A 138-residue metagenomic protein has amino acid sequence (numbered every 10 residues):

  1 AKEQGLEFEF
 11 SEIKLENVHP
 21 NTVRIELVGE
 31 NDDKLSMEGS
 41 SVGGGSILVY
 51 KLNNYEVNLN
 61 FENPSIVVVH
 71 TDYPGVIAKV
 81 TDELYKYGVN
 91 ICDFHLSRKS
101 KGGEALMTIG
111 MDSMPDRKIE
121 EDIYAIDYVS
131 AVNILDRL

Functional and structural regions predicted by a protein language model:
K2-E3, F8-N21, L27-L138: A conserved regulatory-domain signal marking ACT and ACT-like small-molecule sensing domains and adjacent regulatory
